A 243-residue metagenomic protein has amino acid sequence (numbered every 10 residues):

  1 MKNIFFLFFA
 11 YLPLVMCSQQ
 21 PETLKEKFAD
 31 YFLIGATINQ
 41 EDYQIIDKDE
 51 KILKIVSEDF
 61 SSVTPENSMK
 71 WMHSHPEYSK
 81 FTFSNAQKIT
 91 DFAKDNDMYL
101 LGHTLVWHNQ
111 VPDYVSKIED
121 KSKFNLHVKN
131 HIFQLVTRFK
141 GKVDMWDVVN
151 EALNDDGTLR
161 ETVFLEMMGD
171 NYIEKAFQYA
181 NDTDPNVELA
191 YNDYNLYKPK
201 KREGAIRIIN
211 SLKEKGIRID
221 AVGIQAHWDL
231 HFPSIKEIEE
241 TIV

Functional and structural regions predicted by a protein language model:
M1-L24: Bacterial Sec-dependent N-terminal signal peptides
Q19-S62, E66: Boundary/entry segment of secreted carbohydrate-active catalytic domains
P21-E22, E58-P76, N85-Y197: Substrate-binding cleft and catalytic face of glycoside hydrolase catalytic domains, especially the flexible beta-alpha
I38-D49, W71-S84, L153-D155, L196-G204 (+1 more regions): Acidic-and-aromatic substrate-binding clefts and catalytic sites of carbohydrate-active enzymes
D42-D59, N125-V136, K201-L212, E237-T241: Short, acidic/polar
E50-K51, E77-S79, V115-K117, L159-V163 (+2 more regions): Short, glycine/charged-enriched secondary-structure capping and boundary segments
D91-Y99, M167-L189, R202-V243: Glycoside hydrolase catalytic-domain groove-lining segments
